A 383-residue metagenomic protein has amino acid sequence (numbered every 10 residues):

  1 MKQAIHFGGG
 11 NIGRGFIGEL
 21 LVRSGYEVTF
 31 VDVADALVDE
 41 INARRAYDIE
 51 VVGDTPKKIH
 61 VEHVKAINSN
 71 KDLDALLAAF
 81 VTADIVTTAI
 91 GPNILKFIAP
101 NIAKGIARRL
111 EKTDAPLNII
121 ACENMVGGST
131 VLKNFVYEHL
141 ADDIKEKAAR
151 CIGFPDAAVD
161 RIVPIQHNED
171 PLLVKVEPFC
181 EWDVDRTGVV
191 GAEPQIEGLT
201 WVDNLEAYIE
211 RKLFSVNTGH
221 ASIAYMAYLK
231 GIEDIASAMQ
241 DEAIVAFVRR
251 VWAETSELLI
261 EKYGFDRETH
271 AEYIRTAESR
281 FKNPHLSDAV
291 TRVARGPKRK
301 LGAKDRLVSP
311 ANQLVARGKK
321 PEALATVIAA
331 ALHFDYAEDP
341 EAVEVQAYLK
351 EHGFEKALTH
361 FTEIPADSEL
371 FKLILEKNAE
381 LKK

Functional and structural regions predicted by a protein language model:
M1-I5, N11-K383: Substrate/ligand-engaging "lid" and interaction regions
